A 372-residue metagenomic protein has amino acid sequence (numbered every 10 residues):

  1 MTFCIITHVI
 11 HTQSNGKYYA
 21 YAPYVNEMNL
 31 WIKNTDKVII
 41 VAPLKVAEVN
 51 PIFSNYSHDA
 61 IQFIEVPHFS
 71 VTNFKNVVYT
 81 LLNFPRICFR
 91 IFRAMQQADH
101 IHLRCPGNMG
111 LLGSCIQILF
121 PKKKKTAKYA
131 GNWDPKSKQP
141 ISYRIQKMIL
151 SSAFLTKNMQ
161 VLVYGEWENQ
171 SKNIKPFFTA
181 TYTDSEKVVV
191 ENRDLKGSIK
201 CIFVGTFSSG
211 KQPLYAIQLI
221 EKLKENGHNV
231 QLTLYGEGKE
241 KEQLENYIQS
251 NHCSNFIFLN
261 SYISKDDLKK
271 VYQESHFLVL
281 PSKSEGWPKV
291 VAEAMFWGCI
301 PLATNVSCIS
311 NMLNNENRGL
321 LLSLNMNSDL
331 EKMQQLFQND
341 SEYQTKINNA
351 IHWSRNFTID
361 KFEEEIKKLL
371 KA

Functional and structural regions predicted by a protein language model:
M95, Y262-I263, K270-S275: Short alpha-helical donor nucleotide-sugar binding micro-motif in glycosyltransferases
T206-K222, H228, K239-E245: A conserved mid-protein helix/loop that constitutes part of the nucleotide-sugar donor-binding site
E245-Y262: Nucleotide-activated donor-binding/catalytic signature segment of Leloir-type glycosyltransferases, i.e., the conserved
C253, Q335, E342-N356, E365-K368: A short, well-ordered alpha-helix in the C-terminal region of glycosyltransferases
K269, P288-F296, S310-N311: Short alpha-helical segment that forms part of, or immediately flanks, the ligand-binding pocket in carbohydrate-active
K283: Aromatic "clamp/platform" in nucleotide-sugar-dependent glycosyltransferases that forms part of the donor/acceptor
I300-A303: Short hydrophobic beta-strand element within catalytic cores of glycosyltransferases and related nucleotide-activated
N315-N327, Q335-S341: Conserved acidic donor-binding segment of nucleotide-sugar-dependent glycosyltransferases
